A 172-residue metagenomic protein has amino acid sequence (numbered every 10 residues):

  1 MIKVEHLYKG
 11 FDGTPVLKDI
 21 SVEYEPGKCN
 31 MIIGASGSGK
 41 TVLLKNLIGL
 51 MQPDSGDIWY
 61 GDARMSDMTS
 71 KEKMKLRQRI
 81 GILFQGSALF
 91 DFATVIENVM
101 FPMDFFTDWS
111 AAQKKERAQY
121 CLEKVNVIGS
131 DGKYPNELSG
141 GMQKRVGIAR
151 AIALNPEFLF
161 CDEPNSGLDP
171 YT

Functional and structural regions predicted by a protein language model:
I48: Helix-to-loop junction immediately C-terminal to a conserved catalytic motif
G56-R64, L76: Conserved ABC transporter NBD signature motif
R64, A111-S130: Conserved ABC ATPase "signature" region
Y134-L138, M142: Conserved ABC ATPase signature
A153-E157: A short, proline-enriched helix->beta-strand linker immediately N-terminal to the Walker B motif in ABC-type P-loop
L159-D162: Catalytic Walker B motif of ABC-type/P-loop ATPase nucleotide-binding domains
P170-T172: Helix N-cap at the start of a conserved alpha-helix in ABC-type nucleotide-binding domains
